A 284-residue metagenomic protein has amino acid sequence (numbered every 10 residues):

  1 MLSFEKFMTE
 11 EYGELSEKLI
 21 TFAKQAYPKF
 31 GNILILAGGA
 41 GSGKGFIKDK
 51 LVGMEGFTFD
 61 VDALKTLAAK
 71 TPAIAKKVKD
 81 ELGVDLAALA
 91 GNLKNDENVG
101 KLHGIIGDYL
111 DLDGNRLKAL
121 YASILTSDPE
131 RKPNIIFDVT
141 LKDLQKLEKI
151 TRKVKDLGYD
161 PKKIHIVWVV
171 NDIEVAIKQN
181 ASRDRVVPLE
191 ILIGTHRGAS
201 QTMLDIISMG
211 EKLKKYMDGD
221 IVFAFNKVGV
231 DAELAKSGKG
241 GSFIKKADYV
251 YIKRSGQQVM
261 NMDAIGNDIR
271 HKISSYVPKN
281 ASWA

Functional and structural regions predicted by a protein language model:
G13-Y27: Pre-Walker A adenine-sensing motif
A23-G31, L125-E130: Phosphate-binding P-loop
I33-I35: Short hydrophobic/aromatic beta-strand immediately N-terminal to the Walker A/P-loop
G38: The Walker A (P-loop) glycine that initiates the GxxxxGKT/S ATP-binding motif of P-loop NTPases
G41-G43: Conserved glycine(s) of the Walker
K48-P133, Q145: Conserved substrate/cofactor phosphate-moiety recognition/catalytic segment in nucleotide-dependent phosphotransferases
K142, Y159-Q179: Conserved phosphate-donor/acceptor-positioning beta-strand/loop module used by diverse small-molecule
D172-A284: Conserved GTP-binding G-domain of TRAFAC-class P-loop NTPases and closely related GTPase folds
